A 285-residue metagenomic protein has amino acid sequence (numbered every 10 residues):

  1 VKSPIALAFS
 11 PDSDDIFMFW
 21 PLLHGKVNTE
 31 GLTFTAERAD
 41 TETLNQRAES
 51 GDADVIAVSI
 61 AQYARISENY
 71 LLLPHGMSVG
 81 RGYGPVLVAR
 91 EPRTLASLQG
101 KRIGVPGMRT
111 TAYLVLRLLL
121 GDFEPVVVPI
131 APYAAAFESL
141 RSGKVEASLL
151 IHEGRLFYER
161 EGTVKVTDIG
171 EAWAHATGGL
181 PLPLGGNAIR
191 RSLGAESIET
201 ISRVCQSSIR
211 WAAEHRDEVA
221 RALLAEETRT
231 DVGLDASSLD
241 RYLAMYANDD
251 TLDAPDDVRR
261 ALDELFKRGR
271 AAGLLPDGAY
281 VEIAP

Functional and structural regions predicted by a protein language model:
K2-H24, P85-E146, H152-L156, R260-E264: Bilobed "Venus flytrap"/periplasmic-binding protein-like clamshell domains and structurally analogous long
I5-A6, N69-S78, R102: A structural signal for short loop-to-beta-strand junctions that line the ligand-binding cleft of periplasmic/secreted
P21-L22, G84-T94, L182-S197: A bilobed periplasmic-binding-protein/Venus flytrap-type ligand-binding module shared by bacterial periplasmic
V27-E37, L120-A131, L275-V281: A local structural motif
D40-E42, G51-A64, Y133, L149-L156: Beta->alpha turn/N-cap motifs
A131-A225: Pocket-lining segment of extracytoplasmic ligand-binding domains
G194-R268: Secondary-structure end/capping motifs
R259-P285: Long, low-complexity C-terminal extensions of enzymes
